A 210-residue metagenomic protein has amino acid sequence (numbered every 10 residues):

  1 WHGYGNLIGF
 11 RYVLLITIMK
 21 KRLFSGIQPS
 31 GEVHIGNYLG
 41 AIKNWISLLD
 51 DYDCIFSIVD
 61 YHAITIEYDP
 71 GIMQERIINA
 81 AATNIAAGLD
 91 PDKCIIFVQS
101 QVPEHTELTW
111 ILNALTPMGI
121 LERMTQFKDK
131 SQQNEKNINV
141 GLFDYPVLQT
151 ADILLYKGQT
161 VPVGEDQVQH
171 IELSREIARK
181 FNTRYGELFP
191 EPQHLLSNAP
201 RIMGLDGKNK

Functional and structural regions predicted by a protein language model:
H2-S30, D50-D51, A82, P91-C94 (+3 more regions): Non-catalytic terminal extensions that flank enzyme cores
K20-A151: N-terminal Rossmann-like or analogous alpha/beta NTP/dinucleotide-binding catalytic cores that position adenine
K128-K210: Active-site cores that bind ATP or allylic diphosphates and position pyrophosphate for catalysis
